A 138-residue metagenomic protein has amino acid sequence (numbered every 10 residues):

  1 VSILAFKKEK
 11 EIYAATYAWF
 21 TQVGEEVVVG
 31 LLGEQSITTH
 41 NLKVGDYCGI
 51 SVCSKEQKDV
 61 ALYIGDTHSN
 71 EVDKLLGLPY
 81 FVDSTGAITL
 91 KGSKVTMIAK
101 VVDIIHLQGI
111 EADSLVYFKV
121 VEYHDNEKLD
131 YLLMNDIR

Functional and structural regions predicted by a protein language model:
V1-R138: Basic, polyanion-binding surface patches
